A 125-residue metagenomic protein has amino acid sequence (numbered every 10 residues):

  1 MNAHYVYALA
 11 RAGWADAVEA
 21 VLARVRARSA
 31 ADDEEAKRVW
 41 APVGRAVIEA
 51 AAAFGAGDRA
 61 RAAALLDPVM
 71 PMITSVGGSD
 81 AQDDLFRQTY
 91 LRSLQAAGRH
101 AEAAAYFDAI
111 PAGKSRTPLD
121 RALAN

Functional and structural regions predicted by a protein language model:
M1-N125: Helix-coil-helix junctions within alpha-helical repeat/solenoid scaffolds
